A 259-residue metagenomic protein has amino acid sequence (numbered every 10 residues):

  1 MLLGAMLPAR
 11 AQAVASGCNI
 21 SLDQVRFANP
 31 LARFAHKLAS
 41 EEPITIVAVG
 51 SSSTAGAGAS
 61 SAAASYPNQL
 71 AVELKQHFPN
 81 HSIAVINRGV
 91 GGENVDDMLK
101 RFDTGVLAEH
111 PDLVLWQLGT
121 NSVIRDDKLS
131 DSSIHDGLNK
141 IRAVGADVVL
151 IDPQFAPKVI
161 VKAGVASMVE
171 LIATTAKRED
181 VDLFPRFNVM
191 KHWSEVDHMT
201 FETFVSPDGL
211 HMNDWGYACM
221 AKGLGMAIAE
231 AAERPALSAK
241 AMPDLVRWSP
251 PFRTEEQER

Functional and structural regions predicted by a protein language model:
M1-A5: Bacterial N-terminal signal peptides
L7-A11: Sec/Tat signal peptide C-region and signal peptidase I cleavage site
Q12-A13, A28-F34, V149-D152, P157: Short N-terminal helix-initiation segments at or just after the protein's N-terminus
S16-G91, R101-H110, R259: Serine-esterase "nucleophile elbow" of acetyl-processing enzymes
A39, N68-A84, E93-E258: Alpha-helical cap/lid subdomain in secreted, periplasmic, or secretory-pathway luminal O-acyl-processing enzymes
